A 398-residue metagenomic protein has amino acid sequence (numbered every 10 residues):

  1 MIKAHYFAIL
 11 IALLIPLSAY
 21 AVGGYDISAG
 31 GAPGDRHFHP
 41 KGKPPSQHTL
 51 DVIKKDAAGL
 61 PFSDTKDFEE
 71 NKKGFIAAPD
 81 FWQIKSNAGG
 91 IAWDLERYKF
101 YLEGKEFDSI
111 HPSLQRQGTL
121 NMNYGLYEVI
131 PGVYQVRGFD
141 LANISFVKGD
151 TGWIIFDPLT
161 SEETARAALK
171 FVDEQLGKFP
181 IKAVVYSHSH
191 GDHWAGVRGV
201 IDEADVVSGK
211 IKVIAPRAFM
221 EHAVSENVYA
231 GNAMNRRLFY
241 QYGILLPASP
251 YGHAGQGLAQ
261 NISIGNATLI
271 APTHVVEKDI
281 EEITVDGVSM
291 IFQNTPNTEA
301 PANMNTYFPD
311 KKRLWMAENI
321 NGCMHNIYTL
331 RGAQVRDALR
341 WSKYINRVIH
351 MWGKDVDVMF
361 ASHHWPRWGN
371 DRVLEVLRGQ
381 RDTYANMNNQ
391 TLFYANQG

Functional and structural regions predicted by a protein language model:
M1-A8: Bacterial N-terminal signal peptides that target proteins for export
A8-S18: Bacterial N-terminal signal peptides
V22-L114, E226, G231-I262, H350-V358 (+1 more regions): Accessory terminal helices/loops
T119-F179, N303-F308, K312-E318: Conserved beta-strand hairpin/beta-sheet module of binuclear metal-dependent hydrolase folds, prominently
E128, I214, M220-P296, R340-I349: Metallo-beta-lactamase
F139, V147-K148, A165-A168, G196-V197 (+5 more regions): Short, solvent-exposed loop/turn and secondary-structure capping segments
T151-G152, E163-I214: Active-site metal-binding motif and surrounding structural segment of the metallo-beta-lactamase
G152-W153, T160-E162, I264, T268-H274 (+1 more regions): Metallo-beta-lactamase
